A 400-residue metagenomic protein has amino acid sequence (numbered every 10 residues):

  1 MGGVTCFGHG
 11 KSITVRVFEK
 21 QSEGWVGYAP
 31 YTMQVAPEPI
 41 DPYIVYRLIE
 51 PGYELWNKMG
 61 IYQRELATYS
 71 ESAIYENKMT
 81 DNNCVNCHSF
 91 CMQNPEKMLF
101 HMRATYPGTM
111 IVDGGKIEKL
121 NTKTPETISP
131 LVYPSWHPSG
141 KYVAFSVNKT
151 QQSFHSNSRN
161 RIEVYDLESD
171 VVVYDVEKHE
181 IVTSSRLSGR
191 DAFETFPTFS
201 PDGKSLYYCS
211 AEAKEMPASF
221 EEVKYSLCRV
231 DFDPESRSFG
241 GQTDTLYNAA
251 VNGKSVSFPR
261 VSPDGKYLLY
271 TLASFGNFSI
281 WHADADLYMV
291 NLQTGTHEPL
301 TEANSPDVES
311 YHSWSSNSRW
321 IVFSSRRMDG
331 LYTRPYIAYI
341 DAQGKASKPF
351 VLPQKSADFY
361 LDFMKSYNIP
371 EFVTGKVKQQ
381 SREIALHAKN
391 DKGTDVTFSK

Functional and structural regions predicted by a protein language model:
M1-K400: Sequence signature of WD/YWTD-type beta-propeller architectures
